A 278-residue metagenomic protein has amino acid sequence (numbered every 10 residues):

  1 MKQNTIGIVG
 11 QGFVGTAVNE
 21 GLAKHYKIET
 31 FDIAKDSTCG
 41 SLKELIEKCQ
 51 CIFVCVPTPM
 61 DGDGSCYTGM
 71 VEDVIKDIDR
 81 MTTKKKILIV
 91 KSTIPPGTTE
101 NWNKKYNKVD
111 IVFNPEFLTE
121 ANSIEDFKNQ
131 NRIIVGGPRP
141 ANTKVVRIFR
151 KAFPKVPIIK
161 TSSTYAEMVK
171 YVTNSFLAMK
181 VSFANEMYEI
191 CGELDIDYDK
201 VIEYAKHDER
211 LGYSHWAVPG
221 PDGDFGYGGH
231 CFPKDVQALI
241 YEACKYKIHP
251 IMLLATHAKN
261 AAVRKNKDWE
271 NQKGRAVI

Functional and structural regions predicted by a protein language model:
M1-I278: Structural/interface elements that position substrates and couple domains in central-metabolism enzymes
